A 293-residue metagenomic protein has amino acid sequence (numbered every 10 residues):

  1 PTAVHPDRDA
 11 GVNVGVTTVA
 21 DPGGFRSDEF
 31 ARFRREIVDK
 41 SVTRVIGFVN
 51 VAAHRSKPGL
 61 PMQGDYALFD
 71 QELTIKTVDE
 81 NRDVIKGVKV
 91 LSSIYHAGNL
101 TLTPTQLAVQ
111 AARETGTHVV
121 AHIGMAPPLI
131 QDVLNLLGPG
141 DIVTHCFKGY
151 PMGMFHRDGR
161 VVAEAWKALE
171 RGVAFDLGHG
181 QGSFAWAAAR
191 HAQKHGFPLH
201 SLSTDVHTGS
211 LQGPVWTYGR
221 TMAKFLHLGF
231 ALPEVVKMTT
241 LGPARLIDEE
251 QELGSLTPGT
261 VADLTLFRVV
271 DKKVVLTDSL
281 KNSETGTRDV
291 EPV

Functional and structural regions predicted by a protein language model:
P1-D9: Di-metal (Zn2+ and/or Mg2+/Mn2+) metal-binding site signature of metallo-dependent hydrolases with the MBL/beta-CASP
R8-S92: Divalent-metal coordination cores built from histidine and acidic residues
V16, I85, G140, F197-L199 (+1 more regions): A structural motif
T17-T18, R44, H118, A174 (+2 more regions): Residue-level detector of anion-binding/catalytic polar loops
V90-Q212: Active-site core of metal-dependent hydrolases
A187-V269: His/Asp/Glu-enriched, well-ordered alpha-helical/loop segment that forms or immediately abuts the divalent-metal
V261-V293: C-terminal cap of metal-dependent C-N hydrolases
